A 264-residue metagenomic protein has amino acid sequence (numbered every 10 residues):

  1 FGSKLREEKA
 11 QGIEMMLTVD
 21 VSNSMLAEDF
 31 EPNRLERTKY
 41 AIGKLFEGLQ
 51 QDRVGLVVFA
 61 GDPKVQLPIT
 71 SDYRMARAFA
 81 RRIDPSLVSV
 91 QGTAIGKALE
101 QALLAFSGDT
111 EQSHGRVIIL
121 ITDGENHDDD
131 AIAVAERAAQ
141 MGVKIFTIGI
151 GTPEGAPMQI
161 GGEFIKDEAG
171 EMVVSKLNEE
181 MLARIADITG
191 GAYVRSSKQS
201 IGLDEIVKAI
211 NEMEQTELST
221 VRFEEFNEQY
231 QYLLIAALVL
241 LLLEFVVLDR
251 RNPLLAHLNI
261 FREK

Functional and structural regions predicted by a protein language model:
F1-E8, E212-K264: C-terminal signal-anchor/stop-transfer transmembrane helix together with its immediate cytosolic, Lys/Arg-enriched
F1-R116: Membrane-embedded segments
M16, V57, I119, F146-I148 (+1 more regions): Hydrophobic/aromatic beta-strand patches that form the interior of the parallel beta-sheet core in alpha/beta enzyme
L26-E28, K64-L67, N126-A131, G155-M158 (+1 more regions): Extracytoplasmic/secreted cell-surface and envelope-processing proteins
F46-R53, A80-L87, A102-T110, T122-D128 (+5 more regions): Sec/Tat-exported extracytoplasmic proteins
D72-M75, E163-K166, N211-E214: Short, hinge-like loop/turn segments at secondary-structure boundaries
S89-T93, L104, H114-V117, T122-I188: VWA/integrin I-like adhesion module and closely mimicked acidic/polar interface patches used
L182-M213: Extended, hydrophilic extramembrane loops/domains of integral membrane proteins
